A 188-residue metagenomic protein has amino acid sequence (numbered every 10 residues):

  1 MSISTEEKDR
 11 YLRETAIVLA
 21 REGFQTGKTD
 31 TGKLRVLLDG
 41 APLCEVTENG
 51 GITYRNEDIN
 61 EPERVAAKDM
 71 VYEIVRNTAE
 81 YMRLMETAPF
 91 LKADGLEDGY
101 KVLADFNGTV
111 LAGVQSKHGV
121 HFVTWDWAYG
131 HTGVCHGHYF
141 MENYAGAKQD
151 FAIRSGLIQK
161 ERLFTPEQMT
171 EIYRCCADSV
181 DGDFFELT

Functional and structural regions predicted by a protein language model:
M1-T29, N56-K101: Negatively charged, low-complexity tracts enriched in Asp/Glu with abundant Ser/Thr
A20-G50, G95-H121: Amphipathic, interaction-prone secondary-structure segments
E48, A112-G137, I172-D178: Short aromatic-glycine-(Arg/Gly/Cys) micro-motifs in beta-strand/loop hairpins
I59, E63, T132-A145, E161: A short, exposed loop/beta-hairpin motif centered on an aromatic-Gly-Thr core
M82-R83, I153-P166: Short domain-boundary/entry signatures in modular proteins, especially in secreted/extracellular architectures
M141-G156: Compact, glycine/acidic-enriched structural inserts
K160-T188: Charged/polar low-complexity intrinsically disordered segments, enriched in acidic residues
